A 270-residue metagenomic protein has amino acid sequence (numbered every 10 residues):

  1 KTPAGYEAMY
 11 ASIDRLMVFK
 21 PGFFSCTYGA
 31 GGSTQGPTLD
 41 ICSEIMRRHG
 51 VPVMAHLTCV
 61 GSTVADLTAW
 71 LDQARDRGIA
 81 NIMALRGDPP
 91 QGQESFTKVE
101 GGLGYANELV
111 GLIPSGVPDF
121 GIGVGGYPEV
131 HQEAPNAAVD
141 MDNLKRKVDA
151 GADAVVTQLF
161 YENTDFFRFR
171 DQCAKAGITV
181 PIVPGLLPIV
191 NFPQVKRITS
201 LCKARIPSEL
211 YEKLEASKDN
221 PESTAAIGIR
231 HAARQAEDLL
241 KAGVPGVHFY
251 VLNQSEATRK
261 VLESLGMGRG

Functional and structural regions predicted by a protein language model:
K1, T27-G31, H56-S62, G87-D88 (+5 more regions): Active-site beta-loop-alpha junctions enriched in small/polar residues
K1-A8, V53-A65, G121-V139, E215-R230: Active-site mouth loops of central-metabolism enzymes
K1-C26: Conserved N-terminal beta1-alpha1 strand-loop-helix module at the mouth
G5-E7, G32-E44, T63-W70, P89-I113 (+3 more regions): Active-site-adjacent beta->alpha loops and helix N-cap segments on the catalytic face of soluble alpha/beta enzymes
F24, A74, K147, G151 (+2 more regions): Conserved, mostly hydrophobic/aromatic
S25, M83-A84, V156, H248: Conserved beta-strand positions in the central sheet of alpha/beta enzyme cores
E100-Y127, G177-I229, R234, S264-G270: Active-site pocket-lining/capping segments in soluble small-molecule metabolic enzymes
G111-V156, R230-A242: Active-site/ligand-binding-proximal alpha/beta "capping" segment
